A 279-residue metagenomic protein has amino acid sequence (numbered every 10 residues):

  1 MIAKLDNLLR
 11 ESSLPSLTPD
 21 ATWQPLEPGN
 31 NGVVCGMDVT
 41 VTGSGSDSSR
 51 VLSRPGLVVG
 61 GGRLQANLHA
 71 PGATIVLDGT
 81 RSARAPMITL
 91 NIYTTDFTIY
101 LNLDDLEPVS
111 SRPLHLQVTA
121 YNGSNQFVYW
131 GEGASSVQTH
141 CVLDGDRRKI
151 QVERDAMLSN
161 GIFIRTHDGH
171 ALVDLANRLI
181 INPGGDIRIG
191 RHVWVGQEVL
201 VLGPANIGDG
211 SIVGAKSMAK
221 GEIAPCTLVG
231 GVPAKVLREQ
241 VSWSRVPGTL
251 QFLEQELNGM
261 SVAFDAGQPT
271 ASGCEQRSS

Functional and structural regions predicted by a protein language model:
M1-C35, T40-T42, E254-G259, A263-A266 (+1 more regions): Membrane-proximal basic amphipathic "stem/tether" segments
L8, N177-L202, V232-S279: C-terminal segments of enzyme domains that contribute to small-molecule binding surfaces
P28-N31, G36-D96, Y100-L106: N-terminal accessory interaction module
A73-N206, P233, Q240-V241: Flexible, glycine/small-residue-enriched loop-and-beta-strand segment within the central core of proteins
V213, G231: Conserved G/P- and acidic residue-centered "switch" motifs that form tight phosphate/ATP-binding loops in soluble
